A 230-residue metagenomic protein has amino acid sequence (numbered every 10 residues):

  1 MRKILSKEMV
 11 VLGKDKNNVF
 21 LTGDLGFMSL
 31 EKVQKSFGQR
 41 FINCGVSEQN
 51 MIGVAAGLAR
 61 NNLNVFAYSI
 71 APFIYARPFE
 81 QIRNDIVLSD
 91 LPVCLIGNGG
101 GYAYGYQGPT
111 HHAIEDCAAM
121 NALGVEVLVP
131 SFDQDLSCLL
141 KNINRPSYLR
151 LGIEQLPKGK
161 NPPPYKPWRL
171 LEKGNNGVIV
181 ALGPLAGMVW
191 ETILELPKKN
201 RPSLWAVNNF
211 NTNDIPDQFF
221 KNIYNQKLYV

Functional and structural regions predicted by a protein language model:
M1-Q155, P167, N222: Thiamine diphosphate
R2-I4, V19-S36, Y104-Q107, S147 (+1 more regions): Thiamine diphosphate
